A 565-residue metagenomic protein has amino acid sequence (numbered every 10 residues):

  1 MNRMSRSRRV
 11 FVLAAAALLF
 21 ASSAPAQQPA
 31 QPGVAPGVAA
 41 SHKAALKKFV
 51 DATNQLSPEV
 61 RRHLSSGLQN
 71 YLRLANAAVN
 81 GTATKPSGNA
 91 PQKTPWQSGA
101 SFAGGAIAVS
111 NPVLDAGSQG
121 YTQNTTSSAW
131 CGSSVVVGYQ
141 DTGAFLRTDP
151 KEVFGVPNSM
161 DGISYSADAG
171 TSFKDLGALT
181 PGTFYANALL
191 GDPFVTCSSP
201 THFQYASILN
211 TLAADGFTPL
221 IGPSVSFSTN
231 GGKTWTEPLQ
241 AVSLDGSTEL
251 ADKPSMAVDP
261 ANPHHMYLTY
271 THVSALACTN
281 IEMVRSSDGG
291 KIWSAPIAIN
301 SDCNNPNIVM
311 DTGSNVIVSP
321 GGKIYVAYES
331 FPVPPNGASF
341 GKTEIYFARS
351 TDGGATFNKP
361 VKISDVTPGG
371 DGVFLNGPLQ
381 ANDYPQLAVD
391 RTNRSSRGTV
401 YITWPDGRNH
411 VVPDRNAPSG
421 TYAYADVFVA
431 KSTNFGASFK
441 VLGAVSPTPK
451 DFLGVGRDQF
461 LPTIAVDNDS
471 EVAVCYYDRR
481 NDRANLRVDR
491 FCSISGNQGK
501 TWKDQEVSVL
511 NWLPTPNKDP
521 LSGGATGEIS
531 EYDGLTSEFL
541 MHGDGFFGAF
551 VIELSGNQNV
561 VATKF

Functional and structural regions predicted by a protein language model:
N2-V12: Bacterial N-terminal signal peptides that target proteins for export
R3-S5, F20-A21, L535: Intrinsically disordered, low-complexity segments
V12-A21: Bacterial N-terminal signal peptides
S23-A26: Sec/Tat signal peptide C-region and signal peptidase I cleavage site
Q28-F565: C-terminal PAP-associated
